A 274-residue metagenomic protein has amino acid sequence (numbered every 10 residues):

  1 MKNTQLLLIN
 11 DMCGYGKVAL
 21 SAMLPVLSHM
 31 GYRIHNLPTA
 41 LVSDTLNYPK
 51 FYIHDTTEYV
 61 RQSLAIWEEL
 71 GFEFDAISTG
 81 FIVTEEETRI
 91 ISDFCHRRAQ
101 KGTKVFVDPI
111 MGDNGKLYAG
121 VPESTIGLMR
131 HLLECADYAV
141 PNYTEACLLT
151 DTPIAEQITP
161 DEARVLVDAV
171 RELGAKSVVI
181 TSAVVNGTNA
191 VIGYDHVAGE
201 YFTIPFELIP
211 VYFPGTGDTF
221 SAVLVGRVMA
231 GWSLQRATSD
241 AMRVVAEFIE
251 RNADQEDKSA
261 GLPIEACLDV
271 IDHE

Functional and structural regions predicted by a protein language model:
K2-V107, M111-A119, A266-H273: Conserved N-terminal subdomain of the carbohydrate kinase-like
I9, M30, W67-L70, R97-R98 (+7 more regions): Change "in soluble alpha/beta enzymes" to "in soluble alpha/beta proteins
C13, A40-V42, V83, M111-D113 (+4 more regions): Glycine-rich beta-alpha junction loops
G14, E200-G215: Short pre-catalytic strand/loop immediately N-terminal to key active-site residues, enriched for Gly-Thr
A119-Y201: Conserved phosphate/ATP/ADP-binding segment of small-molecule kinases
L148, V211-L234, T238: Short, small-residue alpha-helix embedded
Q235-E274: Charged C-terminal helix
